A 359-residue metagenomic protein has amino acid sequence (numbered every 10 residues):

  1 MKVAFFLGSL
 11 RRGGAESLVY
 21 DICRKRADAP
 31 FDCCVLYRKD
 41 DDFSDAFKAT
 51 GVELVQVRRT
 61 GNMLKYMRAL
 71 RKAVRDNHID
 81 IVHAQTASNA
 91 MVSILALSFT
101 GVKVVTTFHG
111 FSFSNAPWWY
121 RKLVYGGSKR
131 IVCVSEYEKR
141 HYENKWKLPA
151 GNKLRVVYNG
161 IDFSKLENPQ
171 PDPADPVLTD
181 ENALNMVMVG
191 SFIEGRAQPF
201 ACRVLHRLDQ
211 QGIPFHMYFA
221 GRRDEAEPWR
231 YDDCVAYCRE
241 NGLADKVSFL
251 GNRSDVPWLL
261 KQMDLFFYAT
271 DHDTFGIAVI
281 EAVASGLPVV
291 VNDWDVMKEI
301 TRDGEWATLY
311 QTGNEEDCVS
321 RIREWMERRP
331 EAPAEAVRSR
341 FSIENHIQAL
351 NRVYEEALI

Functional and structural regions predicted by a protein language model:
F5-K65, E225: N-terminal strand-loop element at the rim of the active site of nucleotide-sugar-dependent glycosyltransferases
G13-D21, L184, I193-R207, W229: A conserved mid-protein helix/loop that constitutes part of the nucleotide-sugar donor-binding site
V35-Y37, P288-V291: Short hydrophobic beta-strand element within catalytic cores of glycosyltransferases and related nucleotide-activated
D42-K48, Y218-A244: Short, structured helix-loop element that forms part of the nucleotide-activated donor/catalytic region
A84-A90: Short His-centered aromatic/hydrophobic patch
S98, V104-E136, R140, L148-P149: A conserved, positively charged/aromatic
N252, D271: Aromatic "clamp/platform" in nucleotide-sugar-dependent glycosyltransferases that forms part of the donor/acceptor
D303-E315, R323-R328: Conserved acidic donor-binding segment of nucleotide-sugar-dependent glycosyltransferases
